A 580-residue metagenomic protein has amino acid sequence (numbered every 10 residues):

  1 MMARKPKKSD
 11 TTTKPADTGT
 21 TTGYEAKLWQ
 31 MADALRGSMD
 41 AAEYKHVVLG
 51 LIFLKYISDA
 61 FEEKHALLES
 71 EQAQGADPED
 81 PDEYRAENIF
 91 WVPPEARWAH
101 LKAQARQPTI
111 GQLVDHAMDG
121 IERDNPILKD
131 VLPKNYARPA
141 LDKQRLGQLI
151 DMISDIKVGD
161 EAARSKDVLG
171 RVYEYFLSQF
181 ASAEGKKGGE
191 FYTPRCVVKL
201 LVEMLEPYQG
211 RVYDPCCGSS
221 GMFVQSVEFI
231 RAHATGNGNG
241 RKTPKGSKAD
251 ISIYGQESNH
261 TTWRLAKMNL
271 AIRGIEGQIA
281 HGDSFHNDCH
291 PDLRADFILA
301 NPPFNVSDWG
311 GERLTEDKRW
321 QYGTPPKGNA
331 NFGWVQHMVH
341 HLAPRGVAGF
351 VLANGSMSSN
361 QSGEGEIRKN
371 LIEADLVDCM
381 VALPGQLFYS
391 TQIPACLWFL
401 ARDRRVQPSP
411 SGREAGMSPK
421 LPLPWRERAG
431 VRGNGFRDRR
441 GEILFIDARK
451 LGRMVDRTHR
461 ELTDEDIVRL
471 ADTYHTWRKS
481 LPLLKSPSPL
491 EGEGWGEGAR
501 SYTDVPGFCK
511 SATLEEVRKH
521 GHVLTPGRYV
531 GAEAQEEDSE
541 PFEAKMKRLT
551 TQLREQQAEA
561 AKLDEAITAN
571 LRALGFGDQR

Functional and structural regions predicted by a protein language model:
M1-Y208, Q278-C289, A382-G385, Q407 (+4 more regions): Non-catalytic, mostly N-terminal accessory regions of nucleic-acid modification and defense proteins
A34, E43, V48-I52, Y56 (+2 more regions): Conserved Class I SAM-dependent methyltransferase catalytic core
S38, W309-N329, N354-G363, P384-S390 (+2 more regions): Short, contiguous acidic/charged loop-to-helix segments that flank catalytic cores in large enzymes
K187-A300, N305-W309, L314-Q321, F332 (+3 more regions): Conserved S-adenosyl-L-methionine
R294-A295, D317, N329-N331, R345-A353 (+7 more regions): Active-site lining segments that contact anionic ligands and/or coordinate catalytic metals
R413-E414, E427-R428, E491-G496: Glycine-biased, low-complexity coil/linker segments
P422-P424, P487: Compositionally biased, intrinsically disordered low-complexity segments enriched in Pro/Arg/Gln/His
